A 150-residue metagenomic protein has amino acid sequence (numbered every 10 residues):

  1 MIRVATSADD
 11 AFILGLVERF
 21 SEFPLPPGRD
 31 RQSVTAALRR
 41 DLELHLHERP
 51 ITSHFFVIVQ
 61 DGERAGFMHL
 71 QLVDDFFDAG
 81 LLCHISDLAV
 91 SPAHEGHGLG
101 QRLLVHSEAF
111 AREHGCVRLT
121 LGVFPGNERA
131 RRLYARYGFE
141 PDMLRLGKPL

Functional and structural regions predicted by a protein language model:
M1-G15, P26: A short beta-loop-alpha structural element at the N-terminal edge of CoA-dependent acyl/N-acetyltransferase catalytic
S21-L44: Conserved GNAT-fold acetyl-CoA-binding loop/helix
E43-V57, H84: A short helix-loop-beta-strand connector motif used in the catalytic cores of GNAT acetyltransferases and, in some
V57, E63-L72, H84, A89: Conserved beta-strand in the GNAT
D87-V90, G96-A109, R132, R136: Conserved acetyl-CoA-binding loop-helix of GNAT-fold acetyltransferases
E95, V117-A130, G147-L150: Conserved beta-strand-loop-alpha-helix junction that forms the acyl-donor binding cleft
Q101, E113, P125-M143: Conserved active-site alpha-helix within GNAT-family acetyltransferase domains
L104, A111-G122: Conserved GNAT acetyl-CoA-binding A-motif
